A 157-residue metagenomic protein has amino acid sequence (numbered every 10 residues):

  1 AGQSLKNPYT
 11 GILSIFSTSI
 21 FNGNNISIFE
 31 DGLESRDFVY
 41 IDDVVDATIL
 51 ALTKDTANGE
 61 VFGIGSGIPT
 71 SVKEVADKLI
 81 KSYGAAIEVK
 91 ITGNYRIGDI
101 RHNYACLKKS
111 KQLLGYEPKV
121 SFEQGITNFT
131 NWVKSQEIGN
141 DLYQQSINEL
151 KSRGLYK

Functional and structural regions predicted by a protein language model:
A1-T10: Flexible, glycine-rich beta-alpha linker
T18-K157: C-terminal substrate-binding subdomain of Rossmann-fold SDR/epimerase-dehydratase oxidoreductases
